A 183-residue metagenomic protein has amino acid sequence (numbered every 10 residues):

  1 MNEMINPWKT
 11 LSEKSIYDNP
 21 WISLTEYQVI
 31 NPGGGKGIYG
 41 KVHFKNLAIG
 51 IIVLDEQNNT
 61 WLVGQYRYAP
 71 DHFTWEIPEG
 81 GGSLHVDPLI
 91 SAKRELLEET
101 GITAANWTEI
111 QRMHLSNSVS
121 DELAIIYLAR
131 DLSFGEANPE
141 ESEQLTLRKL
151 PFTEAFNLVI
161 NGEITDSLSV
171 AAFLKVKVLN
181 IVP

Functional and structural regions predicted by a protein language model:
N2-W8, F73, L84, E109 (+3 more regions): Nudix hydrolase/Nudix homology domain
E3-P7, V42, G50-R94: Conserved Nudix-box catalytic region and its N-terminal flanking loop in Nudix hydrolases and closely related
E13-G50, E56: Acidic, metal-coordinating catalytic segment for phosphate/diphosphate chemistry, firing primarily on the Nudix
E13-S15, Q111-S116: Short, solvent-exposed loop/turn elements at beta->coil junctions and helix N-caps that rim active or binding pockets
D18, S23, L47, S120-L123 (+1 more regions): A generic structural signal for well-ordered coil/turn residues at beta-strand boundaries that shape enzyme active-site
T25-G33, S116-G135, R148: Active-site-adjacent beta-strand/loop module that shapes the phosphate/pyrophosphate-binding cleft
P32-G34, D55-Q57, Y66, A129-F134 (+2 more regions): Short loop segments at secondary-structure junctions
L62, E76-I110, Y127, P139-S142 (+1 more regions): The catalytic Nudix box helix
